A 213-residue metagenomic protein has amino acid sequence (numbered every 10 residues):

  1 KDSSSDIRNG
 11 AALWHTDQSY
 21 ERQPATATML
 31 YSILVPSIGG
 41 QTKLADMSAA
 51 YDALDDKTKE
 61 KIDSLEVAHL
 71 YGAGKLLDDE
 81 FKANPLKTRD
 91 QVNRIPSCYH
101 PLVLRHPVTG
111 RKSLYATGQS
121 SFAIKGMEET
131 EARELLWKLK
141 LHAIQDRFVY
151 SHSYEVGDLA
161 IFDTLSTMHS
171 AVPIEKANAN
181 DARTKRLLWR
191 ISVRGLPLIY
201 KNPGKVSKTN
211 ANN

Functional and structural regions predicted by a protein language model:
K1-L159, L165-N213: Non-heme Fe(II) oxygenase catalytic core, chiefly the N-lobe of the double-stranded beta-helix
